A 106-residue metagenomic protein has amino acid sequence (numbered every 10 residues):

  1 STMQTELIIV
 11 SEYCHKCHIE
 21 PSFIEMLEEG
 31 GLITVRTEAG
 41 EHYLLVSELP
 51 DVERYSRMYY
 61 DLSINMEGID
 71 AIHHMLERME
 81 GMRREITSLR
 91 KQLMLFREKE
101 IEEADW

Functional and structural regions predicted by a protein language model:
T2-I24: Polyanion-binding surface elements
Q4-E6, E29-G30, T34, E38-W106: Arg/Lys-rich, alpha-helical DNA-contact motif
